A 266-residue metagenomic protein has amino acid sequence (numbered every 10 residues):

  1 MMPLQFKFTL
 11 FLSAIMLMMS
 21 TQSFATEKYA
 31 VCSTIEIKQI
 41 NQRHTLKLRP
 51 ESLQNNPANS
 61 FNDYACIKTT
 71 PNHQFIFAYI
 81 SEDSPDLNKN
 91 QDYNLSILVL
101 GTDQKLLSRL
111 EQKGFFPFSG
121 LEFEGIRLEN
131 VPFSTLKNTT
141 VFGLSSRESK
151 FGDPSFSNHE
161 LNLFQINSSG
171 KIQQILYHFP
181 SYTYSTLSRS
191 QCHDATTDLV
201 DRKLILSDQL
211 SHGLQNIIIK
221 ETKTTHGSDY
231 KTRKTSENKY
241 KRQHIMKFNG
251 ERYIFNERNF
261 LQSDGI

Functional and structural regions predicted by a protein language model:
M1-F11: Bacterial N-terminal signal peptides that target proteins for export
L12-S13, S23: Cleavable N-terminal signal peptides
M18-T21: N-terminal signal peptide c-region/cleavage motif recognized by signal peptidases
A25-P57, P154-I266: Acidic, small-residue rich beta-repeat scaffolds with periodic aromatic anchors
N62-N72, E124-N138, K203-H212: Structural signature of eukaryotic scaffold interfaces centered on beta-propeller domains
N72-E82, S134-F151, Q209-T222: Acidic/hydrophobic-patterned starts of short beta strands in beta-sheet-rich repeat architectures
Q74-N138: Short N-terminal edge-element motif at the start of the domain
R127-N167: Contiguous hydrophobic, core-forming segments of folded domains
